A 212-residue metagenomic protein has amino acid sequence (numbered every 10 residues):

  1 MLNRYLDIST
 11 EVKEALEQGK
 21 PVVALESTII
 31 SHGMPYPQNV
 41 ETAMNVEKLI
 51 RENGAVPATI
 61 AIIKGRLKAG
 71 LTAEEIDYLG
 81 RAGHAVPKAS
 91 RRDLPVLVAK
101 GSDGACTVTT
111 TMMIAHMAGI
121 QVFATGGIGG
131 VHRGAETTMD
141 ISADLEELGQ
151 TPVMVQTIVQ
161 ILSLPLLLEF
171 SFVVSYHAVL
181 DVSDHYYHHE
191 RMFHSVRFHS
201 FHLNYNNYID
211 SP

Functional and structural regions predicted by a protein language model:
M1, S90-G101, T151-I158: Short, basic, glycine/proline-bearing loop/turn elements
M1-G19: N- or domain-start disorder-to-order transition segments that initiate the globular core
E14, S27, H32-M34, N39-L97: Glycine-rich nucleotide/cofactor/substrate-binding loop typically near the N-terminus or early in the first domain
A15-G19, V46-V56, A82, A118 (+3 more regions): Change "in soluble alpha/beta enzymes" to "in soluble alpha/beta proteins
K20-V23, S27-T28, A55-A61, P95 (+4 more regions): Structural motif
H32-M34, I60-D77, M112-M113, M117-A118 (+2 more regions): A glycine-rich phosphate/pyrophosphate-binding beta-strand-loop-alpha-helix module
A118-S171, A178: Phosphate/pyrophosphate-binding betaalpha-module
E169-S211: N-terminal low-complexity segments that are often proline-rich with Ser/Thr-Pro
